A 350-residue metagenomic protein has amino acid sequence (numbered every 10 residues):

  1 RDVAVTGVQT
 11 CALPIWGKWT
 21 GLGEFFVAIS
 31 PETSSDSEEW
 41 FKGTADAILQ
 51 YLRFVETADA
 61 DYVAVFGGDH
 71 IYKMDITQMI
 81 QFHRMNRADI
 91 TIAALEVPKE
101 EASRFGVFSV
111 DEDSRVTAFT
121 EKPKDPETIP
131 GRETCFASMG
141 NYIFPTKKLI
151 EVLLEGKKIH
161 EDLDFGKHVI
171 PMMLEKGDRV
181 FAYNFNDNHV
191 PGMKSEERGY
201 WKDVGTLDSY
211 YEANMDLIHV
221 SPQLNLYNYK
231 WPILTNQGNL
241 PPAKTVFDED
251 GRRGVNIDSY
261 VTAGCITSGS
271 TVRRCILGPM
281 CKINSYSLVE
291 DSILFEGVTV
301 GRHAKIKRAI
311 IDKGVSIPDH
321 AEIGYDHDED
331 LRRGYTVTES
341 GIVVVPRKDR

Functional and structural regions predicted by a protein language model:
R1-C11: Single conserved hydrophobic/aromatic residue that forms the stacking wall/gate of nucleotide- or nucleobase-binding
G7, F41, K73, I143 (+3 more regions): Short aromatic/basic micro-patch
A12-A28: Acidic donor-binding segment of Leloir-type glycosyltransferases
G23-I48: Active-site-proximal specificity loops/subdomain of glycosyltransferases
V63: Short aromatic/hydrophobic "clamp" motif used to bind/position activated sugar donors
F66-G67: Active-site acidic Asp-centered loop
K73-K147, E151-G156: Conserved core of the sugar-phosphate nucleotidyltransferase
K147, E151-R350: Left-handed beta-helix
